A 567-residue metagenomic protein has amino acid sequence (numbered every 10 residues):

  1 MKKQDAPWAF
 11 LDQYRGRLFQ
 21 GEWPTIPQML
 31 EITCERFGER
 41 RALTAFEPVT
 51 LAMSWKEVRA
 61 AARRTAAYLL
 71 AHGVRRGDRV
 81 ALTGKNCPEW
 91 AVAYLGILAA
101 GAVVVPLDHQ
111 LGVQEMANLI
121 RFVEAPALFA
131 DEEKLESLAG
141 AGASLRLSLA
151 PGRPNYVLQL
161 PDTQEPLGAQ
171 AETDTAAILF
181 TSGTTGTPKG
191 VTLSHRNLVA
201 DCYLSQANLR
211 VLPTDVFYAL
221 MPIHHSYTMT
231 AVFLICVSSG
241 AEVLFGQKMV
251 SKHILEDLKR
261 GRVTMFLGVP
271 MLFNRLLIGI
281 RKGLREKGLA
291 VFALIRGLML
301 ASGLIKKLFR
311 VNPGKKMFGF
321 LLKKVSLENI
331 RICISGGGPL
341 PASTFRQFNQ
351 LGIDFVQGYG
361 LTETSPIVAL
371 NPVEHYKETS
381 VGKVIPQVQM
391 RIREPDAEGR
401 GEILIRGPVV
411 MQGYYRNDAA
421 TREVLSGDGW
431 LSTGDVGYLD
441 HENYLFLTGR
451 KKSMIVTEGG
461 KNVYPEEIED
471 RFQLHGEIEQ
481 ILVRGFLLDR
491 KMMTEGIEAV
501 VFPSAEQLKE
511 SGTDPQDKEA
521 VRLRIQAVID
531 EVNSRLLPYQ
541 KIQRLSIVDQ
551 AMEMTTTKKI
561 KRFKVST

Functional and structural regions predicted by a protein language model:
W8, E47, L51, E133-E172 (+2 more regions): ANL superfamily adenylate-forming
E22, A42-C87, A91-L95, G112-A117 (+2 more regions): Conserved AMP-binding/adenylate-forming core of the ANL superfamily
G38-R41, D162-F180, T187, R210-V216: Conserved pre-ATP/AMP-binding loop-to-beta segment of ANL
A52-K56, A176-C202: Conserved AMP-binding A3 loop
L111, L128, G407, Q412-G413 (+1 more regions): AMP-binding/adenylate-forming catalytic core of the ANL superfamily
V199-V216, I223-G319: Conserved AMP-binding/adenylation subdomain of ANL enzymes
F266, F309, P313-L445, K451-M454 (+3 more regions): Conserved AMP-binding/adenylate-forming
Q480, D530-K559: AMP-binding/adenylate-forming catalytic domain of the ANL superfamily
